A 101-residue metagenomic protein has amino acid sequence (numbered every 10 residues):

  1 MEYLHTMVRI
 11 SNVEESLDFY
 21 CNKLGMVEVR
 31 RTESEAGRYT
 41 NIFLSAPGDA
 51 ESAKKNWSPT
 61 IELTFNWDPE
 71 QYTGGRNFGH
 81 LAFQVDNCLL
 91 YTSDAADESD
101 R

Functional and structural regions predicted by a protein language model:
L4-H5, R76-L81: Eukaryotic phosphotyrosine signaling hubs
M7-S58: Core segments of cupin and vicinal oxygen chelate
V13, D86-C88: Helix N-cap motif at beta-to-alpha junctions
E35-A36, Q71-T73: Short glycine/serine/proline-enriched coil/turn segments at secondary-structure junctions
T60-L63, F78: Short, structured motif recognition centered on aromatic/hydrophobic residues
T64-D68: Acetyl-CoA-dependent GNAT
Y91-A96: Conserved small/polar residues in nucleotide/adenosyl-binding loops
